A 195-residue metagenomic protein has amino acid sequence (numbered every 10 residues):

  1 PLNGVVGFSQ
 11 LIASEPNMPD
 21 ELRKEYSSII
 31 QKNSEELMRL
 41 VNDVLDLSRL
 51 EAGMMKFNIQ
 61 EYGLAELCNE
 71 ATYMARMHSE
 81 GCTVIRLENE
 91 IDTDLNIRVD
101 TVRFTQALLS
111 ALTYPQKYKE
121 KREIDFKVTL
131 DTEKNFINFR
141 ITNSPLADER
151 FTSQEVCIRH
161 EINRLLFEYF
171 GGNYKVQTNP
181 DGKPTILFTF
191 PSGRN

Functional and structural regions predicted by a protein language model:
A13-D20: Short acidic helix/loop segment immediately C-terminal to the autophosphorylated histidine in two-component histidine
K32-L37: Short alpha-helical segment of the dimerization/phosphotransfer core of two-component systems
S48-I59: Helix-loop junction within the histidine kinase core
N58-Y73, T93, T105: A conserved beta-strand-to-alpha-helix junction within the catalytic ATP-binding
H78-E88, T93: Short conserved segments within the C-terminal catalytic ATPase subdomain
I137-H160: Glycine-rich/acidic phosphate-handling loop/turn and adjacent ATP-lid/helix of nucleotide-binding kinase/ATPase domains
L166-F167: Detector for a conserved hydrophobic position within an alpha-helical segment of the HATPase_c
G171-T178: Glycine-rich ATP-binding loops of the HATPase_c
